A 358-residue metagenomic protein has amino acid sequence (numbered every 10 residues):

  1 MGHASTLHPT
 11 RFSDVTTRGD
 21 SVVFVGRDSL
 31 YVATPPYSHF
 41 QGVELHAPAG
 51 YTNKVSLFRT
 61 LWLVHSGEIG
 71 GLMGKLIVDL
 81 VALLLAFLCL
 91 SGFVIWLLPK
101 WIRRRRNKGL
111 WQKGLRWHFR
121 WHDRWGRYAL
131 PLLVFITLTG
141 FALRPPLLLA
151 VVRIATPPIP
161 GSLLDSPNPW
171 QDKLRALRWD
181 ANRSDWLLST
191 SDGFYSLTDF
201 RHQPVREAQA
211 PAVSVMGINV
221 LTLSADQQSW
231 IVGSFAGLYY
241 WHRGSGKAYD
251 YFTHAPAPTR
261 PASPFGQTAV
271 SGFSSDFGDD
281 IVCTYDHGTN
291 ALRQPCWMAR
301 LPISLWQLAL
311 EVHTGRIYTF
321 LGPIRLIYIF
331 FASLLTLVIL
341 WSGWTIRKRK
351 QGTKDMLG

Functional and structural regions predicted by a protein language model:
M1-S5, F40-K54, P204-P211, A248-P256 (+1 more regions): Beta-propeller fold detector
L7-G19, L164-D180, A212-Q227, P256-D276: Repeated scaffold domains used in trafficking and secretory/extracellular systems, primarily beta-propellers
R18-G19, G26-D28, N182, T190-D192 (+2 more regions): Short loop/turn segments that connect beta-strands within the blades of beta-propeller domains, predominantly WD40
V22-W62, I231, D276-L310: Extended, hydrophilic extramembrane loops/domains of integral membrane proteins
T34-S38, T198-H202, H242-G246: Short loop/turn segments that connect beta-strands within beta-propeller blades
M73-L133, P323-G358: Juxtamembrane interface at the cytosolic side of transmembrane helices
L143-P167: Alpha-helical transmembrane signal-anchor/signal-peptide segments
W179-S214: Extracytoplasmic/periplasmic/luminal assembly and interaction segments in envelope/secretory/respiratory proteins
